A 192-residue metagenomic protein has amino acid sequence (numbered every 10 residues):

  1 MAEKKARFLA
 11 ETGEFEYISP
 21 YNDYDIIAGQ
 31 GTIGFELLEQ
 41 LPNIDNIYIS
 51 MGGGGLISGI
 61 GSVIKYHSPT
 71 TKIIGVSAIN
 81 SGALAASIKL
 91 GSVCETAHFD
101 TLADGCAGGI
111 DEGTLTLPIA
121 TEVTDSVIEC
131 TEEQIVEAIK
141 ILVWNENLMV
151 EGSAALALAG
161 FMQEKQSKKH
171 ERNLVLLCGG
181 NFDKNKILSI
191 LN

Functional and structural regions predicted by a protein language model:
M1-N192: PLP-dependent amino-acid enzyme catalytic core
